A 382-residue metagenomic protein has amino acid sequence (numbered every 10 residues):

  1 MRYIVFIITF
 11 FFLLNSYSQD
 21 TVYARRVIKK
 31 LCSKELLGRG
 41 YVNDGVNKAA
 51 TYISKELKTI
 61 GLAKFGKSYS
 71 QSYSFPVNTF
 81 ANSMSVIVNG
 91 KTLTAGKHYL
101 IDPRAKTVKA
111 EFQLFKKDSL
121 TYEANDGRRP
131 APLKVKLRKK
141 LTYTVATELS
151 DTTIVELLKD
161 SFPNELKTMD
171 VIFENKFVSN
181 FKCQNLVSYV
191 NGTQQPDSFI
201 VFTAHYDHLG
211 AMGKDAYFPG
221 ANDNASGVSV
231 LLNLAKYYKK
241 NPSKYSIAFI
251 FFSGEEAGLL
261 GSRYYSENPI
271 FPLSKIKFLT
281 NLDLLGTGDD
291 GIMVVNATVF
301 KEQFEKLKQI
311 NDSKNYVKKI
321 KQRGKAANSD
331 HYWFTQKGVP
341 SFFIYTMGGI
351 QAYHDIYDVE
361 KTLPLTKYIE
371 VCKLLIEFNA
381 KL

Functional and structural regions predicted by a protein language model:
M1-V22: Bacterial Sec-dependent N-terminal signal peptides
D20-K48, I60, F65, Y69-S70 (+5 more regions): N-terminal capping segment at the start of a domain
K34-D44, T59, Q71-S74, E174-K176 (+5 more regions): Second-shell loop/turn segments in exported
L37-R128: Noncatalytic luminal/extracellular "stalk/propeptide" segments of secretory-pathway proteins
L93-L120, D126-P130, D197, T203-V230 (+1 more regions): Active-site metal-coordination/substrate-binding segment of hydrolases, especially metallo-dependent peptidases
K106-K109, L137-P219, K236, K244: Soluble metallo-hydrolase cores and metallopeptidase-like ectodomains found primarily in the secretory/periplasmic
K236, Q351-L382: His/Asp/Glu-rich mid-to-C-terminal helical/loop segments that flank catalytic regions of hydrolases
P242-S243, F252-A352: Metal-dependent peptidase/peptidase-like ectodomains
